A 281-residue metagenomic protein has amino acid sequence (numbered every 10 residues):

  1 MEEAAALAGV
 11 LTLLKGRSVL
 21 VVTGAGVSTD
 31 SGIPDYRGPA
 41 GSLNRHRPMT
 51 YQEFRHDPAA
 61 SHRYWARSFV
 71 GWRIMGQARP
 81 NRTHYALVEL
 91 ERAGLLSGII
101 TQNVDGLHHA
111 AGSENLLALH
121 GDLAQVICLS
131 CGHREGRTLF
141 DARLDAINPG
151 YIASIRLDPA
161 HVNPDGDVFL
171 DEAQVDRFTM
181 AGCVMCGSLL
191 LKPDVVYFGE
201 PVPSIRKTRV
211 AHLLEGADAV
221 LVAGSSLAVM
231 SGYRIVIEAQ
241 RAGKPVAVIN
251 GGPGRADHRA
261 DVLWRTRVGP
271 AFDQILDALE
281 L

Functional and structural regions predicted by a protein language model:
M1-L281: Conserved catalytic core of sirtuin-type NAD+-dependent deacylases
